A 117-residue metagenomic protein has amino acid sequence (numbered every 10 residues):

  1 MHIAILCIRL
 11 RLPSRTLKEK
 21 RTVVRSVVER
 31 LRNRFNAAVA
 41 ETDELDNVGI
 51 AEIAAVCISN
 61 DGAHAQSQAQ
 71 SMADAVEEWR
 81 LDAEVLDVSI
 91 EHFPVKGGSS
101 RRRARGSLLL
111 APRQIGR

Functional and structural regions predicted by a protein language model:
M1-E52, V56-R117: Long, contiguous binding/interaction regions
